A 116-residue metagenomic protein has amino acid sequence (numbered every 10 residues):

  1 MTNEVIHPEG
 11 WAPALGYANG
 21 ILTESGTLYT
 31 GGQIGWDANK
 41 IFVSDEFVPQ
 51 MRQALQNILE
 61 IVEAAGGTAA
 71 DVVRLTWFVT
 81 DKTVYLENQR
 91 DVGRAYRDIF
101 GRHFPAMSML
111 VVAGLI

Functional and structural regions predicted by a protein language model:
M1-V73, V79-I116: N-terminal presequence-like segments and the immediate start of the first folded domain
